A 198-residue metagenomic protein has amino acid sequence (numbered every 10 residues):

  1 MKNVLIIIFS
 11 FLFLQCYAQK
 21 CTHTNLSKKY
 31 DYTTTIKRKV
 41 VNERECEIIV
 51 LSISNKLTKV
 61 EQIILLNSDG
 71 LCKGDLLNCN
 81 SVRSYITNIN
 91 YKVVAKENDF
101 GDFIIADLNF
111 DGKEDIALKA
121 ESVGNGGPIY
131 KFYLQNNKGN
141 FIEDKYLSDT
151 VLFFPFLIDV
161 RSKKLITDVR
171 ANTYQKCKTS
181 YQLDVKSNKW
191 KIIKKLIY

Functional and structural regions predicted by a protein language model:
V4-I8, F13-S68, P155-Y198: Acidic, small-residue rich beta-repeat scaffolds with periodic aromatic anchors
S54-K56, G126-Y146, C177-K186: Beta-propeller blade repeat segments, especially FG-GAP/WD-type strand-to-loop junctions in 6- to 7-bladed propeller
L71-G74, R83-D102, S148-L157: Repeat-based blade/solenoid architectures
I105-D111, Q135-F141, I158-V160, V185-N188: A short, structured loop/turn motif at beta-sheet edges
D107-A120, K163-T167: Acidic/hydrophobic-patterned starts of short beta strands in beta-sheet-rich repeat architectures
V123-G126, N172-Y174: Short glycine/serine/proline-enriched coil/turn segments at secondary-structure junctions
K131-V160, K164-A171: Conserved binding-pocket/active-site segment within a compact domain
